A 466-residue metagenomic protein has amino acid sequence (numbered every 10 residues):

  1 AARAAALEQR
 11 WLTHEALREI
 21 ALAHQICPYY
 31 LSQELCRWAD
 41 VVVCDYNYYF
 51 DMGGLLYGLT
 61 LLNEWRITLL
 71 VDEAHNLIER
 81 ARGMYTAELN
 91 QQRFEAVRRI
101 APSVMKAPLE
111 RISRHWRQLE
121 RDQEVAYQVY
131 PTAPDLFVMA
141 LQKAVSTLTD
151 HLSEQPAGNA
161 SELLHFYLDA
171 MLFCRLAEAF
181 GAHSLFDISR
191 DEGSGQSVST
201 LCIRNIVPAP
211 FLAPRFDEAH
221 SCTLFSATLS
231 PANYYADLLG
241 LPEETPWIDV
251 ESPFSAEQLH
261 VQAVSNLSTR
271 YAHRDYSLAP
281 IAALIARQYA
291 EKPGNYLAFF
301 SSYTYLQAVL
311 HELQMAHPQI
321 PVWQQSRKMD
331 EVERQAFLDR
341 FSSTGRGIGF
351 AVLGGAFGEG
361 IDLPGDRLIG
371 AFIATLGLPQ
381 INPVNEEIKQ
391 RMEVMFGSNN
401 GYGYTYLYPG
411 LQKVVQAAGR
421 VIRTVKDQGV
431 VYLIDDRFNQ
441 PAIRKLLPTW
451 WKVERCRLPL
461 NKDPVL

Functional and structural regions predicted by a protein language model:
A1-L466: ASCE RecA-like P-loop NTPase motor cores that couple ATP hydrolysis to mechanical translocation on nucleic acids
